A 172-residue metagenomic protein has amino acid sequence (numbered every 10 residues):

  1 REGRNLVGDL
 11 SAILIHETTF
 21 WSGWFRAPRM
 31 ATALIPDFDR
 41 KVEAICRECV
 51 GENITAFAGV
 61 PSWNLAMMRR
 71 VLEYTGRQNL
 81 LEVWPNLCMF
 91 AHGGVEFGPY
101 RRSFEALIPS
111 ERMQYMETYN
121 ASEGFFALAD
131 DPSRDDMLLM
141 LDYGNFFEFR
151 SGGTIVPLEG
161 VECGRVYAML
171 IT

Functional and structural regions predicted by a protein language model:
R1-G164: Active-site phosphate/ATP/adenylate-binding loop shared across adenylate-forming ligases
A168-L170: Flexible, glycine/threonine-enriched loop-and-boundary segments that flank and lead into catalytic domains of large
